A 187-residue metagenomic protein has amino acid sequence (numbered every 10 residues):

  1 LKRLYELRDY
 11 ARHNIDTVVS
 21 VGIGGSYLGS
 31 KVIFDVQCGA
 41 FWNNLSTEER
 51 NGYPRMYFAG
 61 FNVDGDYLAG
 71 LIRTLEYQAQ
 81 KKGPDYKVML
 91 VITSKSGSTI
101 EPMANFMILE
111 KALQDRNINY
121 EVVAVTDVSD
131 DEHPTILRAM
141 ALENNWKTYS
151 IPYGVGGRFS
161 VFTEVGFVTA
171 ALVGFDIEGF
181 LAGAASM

Functional and structural regions predicted by a protein language model:
L1-D9: Extended, charged alpha/beta regions that create polyanion-binding interfaces
D9-M187: Glycine-rich phosphate-binding loops that contact phosphosugars or nucleotide phosphates
